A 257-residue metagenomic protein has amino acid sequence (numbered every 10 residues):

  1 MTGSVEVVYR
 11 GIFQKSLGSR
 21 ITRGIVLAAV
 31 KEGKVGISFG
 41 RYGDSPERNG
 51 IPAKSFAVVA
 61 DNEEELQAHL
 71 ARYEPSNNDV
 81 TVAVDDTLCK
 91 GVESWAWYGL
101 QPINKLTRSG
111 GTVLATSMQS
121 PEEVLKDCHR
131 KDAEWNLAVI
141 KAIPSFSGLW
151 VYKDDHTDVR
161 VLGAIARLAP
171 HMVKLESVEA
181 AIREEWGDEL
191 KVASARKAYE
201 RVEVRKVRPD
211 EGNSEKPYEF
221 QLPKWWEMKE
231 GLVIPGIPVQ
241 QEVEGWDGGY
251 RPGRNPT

Functional and structural regions predicted by a protein language model:
M1-P256: Active-site cofactor/cluster-binding pocket
